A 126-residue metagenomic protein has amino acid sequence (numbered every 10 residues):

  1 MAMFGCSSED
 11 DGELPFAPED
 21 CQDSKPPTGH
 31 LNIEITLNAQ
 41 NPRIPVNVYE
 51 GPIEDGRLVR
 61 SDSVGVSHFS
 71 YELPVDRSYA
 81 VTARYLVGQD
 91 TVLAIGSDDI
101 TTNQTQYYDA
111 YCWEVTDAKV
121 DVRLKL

Functional and structural regions predicted by a protein language model:
A2-G5: C-terminal motif of bacterial Sec signal peptides marking the signal peptidase cleavage site
E9-S70, A110-L126: Acidic/polar, low-complexity intrinsically disordered N-terminal segments immediately downstream of a Sec signal
D10, P52, A80, G96-T101: Short, solvent-exposed coil/turn linker segments
T36-Q40, G51, D76-S78, L86-G88 (+2 more regions): Generic structural motif
R43-P45, G56-V59, V81-A83, Q89 (+1 more regions): Generic marker of "main functional regions" within proteins
G65-T91: Short Pro-Gly-centered beta-turn/loop motif in secreted/extracellular proteins
L86-L126: Structured interaction patches on ligand/partner-binding surfaces of diverse proteins
